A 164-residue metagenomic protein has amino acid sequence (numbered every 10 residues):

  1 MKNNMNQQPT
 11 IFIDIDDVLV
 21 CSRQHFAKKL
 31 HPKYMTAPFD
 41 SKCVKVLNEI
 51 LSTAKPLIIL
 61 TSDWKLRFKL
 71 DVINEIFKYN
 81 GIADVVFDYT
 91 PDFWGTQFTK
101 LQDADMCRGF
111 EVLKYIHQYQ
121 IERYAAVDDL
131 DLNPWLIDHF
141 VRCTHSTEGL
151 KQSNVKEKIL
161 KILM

Functional and structural regions predicted by a protein language model:
K2-K55: Active-site neighborhood of HAD-like aspartate-dependent phosphohydrolases
T10, L57, R123-A125: Structural motif
I13, T61-R67, V127-D129: Short His-Asn-centered micro-motif
L19-V20, L66-F68, L132-P134: Short, active-site-adjacent cap segments at secondary-structure transitions
A37-P38, K65-K69, L101-Q102: Acidic-and-aromatic substrate-binding clefts and catalytic sites of carbohydrate-active enzymes
A54-N74: Substrate-recognition element of Asp-dependent hydrolases with the DxDx(T/V) motif
D71-M164: C-terminal cap/substrate-recognition subdomain and adjoining C-terminal extension of metal-dependent phosphatase-like
